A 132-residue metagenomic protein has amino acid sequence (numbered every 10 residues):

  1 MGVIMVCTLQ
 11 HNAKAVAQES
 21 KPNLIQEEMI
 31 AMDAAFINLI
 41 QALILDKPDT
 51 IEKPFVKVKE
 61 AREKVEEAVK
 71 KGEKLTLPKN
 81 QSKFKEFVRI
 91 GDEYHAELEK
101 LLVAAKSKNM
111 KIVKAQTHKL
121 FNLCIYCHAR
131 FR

Functional and structural regions predicted by a protein language model:
M1-T8: Bacterial N-terminal signal peptides
H11-A13: Signal peptide cleavage region of secreted peptide precursors
A15-K119: Extracytoplasmic c-type cytochrome modules immediately beyond a signal peptide or single-pass transmembrane anchor
L120-F131: The canonical Cys-X-X-Cys-His
